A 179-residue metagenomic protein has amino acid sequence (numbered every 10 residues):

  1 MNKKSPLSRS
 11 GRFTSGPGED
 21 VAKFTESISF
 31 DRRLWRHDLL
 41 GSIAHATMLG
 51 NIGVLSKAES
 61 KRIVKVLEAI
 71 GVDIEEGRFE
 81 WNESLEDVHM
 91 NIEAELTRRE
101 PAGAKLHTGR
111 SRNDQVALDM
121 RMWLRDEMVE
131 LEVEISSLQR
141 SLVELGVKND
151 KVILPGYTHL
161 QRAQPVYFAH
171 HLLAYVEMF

Functional and structural regions predicted by a protein language model:
N2-M178: A helix-coil-helix interface module used to build multimeric assemblies and to scaffold catalytic/cofactor sites
